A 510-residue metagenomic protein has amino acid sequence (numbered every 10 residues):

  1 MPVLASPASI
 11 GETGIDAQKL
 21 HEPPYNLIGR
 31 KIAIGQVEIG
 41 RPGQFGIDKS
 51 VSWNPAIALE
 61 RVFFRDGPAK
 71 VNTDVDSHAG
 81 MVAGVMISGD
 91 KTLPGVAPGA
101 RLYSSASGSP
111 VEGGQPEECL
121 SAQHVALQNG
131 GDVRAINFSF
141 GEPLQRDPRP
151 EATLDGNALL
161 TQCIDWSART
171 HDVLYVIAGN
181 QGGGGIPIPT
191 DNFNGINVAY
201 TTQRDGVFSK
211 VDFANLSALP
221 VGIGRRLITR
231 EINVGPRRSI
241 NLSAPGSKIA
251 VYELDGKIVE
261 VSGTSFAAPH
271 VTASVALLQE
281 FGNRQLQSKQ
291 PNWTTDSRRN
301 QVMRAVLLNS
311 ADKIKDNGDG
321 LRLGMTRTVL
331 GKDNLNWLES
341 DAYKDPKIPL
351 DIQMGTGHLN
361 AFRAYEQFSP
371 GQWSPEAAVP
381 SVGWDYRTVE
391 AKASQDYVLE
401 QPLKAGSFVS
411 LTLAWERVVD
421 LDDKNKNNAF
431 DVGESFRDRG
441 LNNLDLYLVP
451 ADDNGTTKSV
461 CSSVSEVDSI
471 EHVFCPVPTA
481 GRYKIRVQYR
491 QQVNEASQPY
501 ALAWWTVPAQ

Functional and structural regions predicted by a protein language model:
L4-E12, A17-E117, G130-A135, Q145-P148 (+8 more regions): Subtilisin-like serine protease catalytic core
A69-A83, G156, K257-A273: Gly/Ser-rich catalytic serine loop of serine hydrolases
S105-A106, N137-G141, V176-N180, A199 (+2 more regions): A cross-family glycoside hydrolase active-site/sugar-binding cleft signature
S107, A244-W337: Hydrolase catalytic cores
I188-E280: Extracellular S/T/G-rich loop segment that most often corresponds to the catalytic His/Ser-adjacent loop
R299, R304, N309, Y397-L399 (+4 more regions): C-terminal edge strands of extracellular/lumenal beta-sandwich accessory domains
G324-N442, A501-Q510: Secreted peptidase-domain scaffold signal
